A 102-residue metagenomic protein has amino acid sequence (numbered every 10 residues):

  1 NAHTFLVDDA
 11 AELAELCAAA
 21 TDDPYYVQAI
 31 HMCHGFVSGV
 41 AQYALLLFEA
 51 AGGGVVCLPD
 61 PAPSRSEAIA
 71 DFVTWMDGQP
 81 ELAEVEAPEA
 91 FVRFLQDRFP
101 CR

Functional and structural regions predicted by a protein language model:
N1-H3: Boundary of Sec targeting at the N-terminus
F5-D71: Short N-proximal segments of mature Sec-exported proteins
D23, L58-D60, Q79, A87 (+1 more regions): Intrinsic-disorder/low-complexity coil detector
V40, A44, M76, R98-F99: Generic structural signal for hydrophobic core residues of well-folded globular domains
D71-F72, L95: Amphipathic alpha-helical segments in structured regions that serve as interaction surfaces
F72, M76-A83: Cystatin/cathelin-like cysteine-protease inhibitor module
A83-R102: C-terminal partner/receptor-binding element of secreted or periplasmic proteins
